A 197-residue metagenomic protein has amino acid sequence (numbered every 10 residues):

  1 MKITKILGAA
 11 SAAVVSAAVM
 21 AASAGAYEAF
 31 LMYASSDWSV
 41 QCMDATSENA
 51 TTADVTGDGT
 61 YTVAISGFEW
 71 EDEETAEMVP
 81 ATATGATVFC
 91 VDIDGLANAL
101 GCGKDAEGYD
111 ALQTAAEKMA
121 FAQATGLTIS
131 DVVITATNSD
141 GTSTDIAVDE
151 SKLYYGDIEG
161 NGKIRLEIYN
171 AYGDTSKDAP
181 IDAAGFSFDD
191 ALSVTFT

Functional and structural regions predicted by a protein language model:
M1-A26: Gram-positive cell-envelope targeting signals
S23-T197: Beta-rich carbohydrate-recognition modules and glycan-binding surfaces
